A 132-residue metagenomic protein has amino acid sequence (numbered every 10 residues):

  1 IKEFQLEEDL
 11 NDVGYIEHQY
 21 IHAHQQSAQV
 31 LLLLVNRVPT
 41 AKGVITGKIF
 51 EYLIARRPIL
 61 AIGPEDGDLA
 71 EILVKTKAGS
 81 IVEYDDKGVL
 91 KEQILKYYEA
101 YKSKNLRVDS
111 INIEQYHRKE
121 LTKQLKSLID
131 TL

Functional and structural regions predicted by a protein language model:
I1, I94-Y98, L125, I129: Hydrophobic "lid"/C-terminal helical patch of Rossmann-like NAD(P)-dependent dehydrogenase/epimerase domains
I1-Y20: Nucleotide-activated donor-binding/catalytic signature segment of Leloir-type glycosyltransferases, i.e., the conserved
D9, Q25-K42: Acidic donor-binding loop of glycosyltransferase active sites
E17-Q29, I54: Short acidic alpha-helix that forms the nucleotide-activated donor recognition element in Leloir-type transferases
H22, G47-A55, A70-E71: Short alpha-helical segment that forms part of, or immediately flanks, the ligand-binding pocket in carbohydrate-active
V30-L33, E51-G63: Short hydrophobic beta-strand element within catalytic cores of glycosyltransferases and related nucleotide-activated
P64-L95: Change "using UDP/GDP/dTDP sugars" to "using nucleotide sugars
D85-V89, K102-L132: A charged, aromatic-enriched C-terminal amphipathic alpha-helix characteristic of glycosyltransferases across folds
